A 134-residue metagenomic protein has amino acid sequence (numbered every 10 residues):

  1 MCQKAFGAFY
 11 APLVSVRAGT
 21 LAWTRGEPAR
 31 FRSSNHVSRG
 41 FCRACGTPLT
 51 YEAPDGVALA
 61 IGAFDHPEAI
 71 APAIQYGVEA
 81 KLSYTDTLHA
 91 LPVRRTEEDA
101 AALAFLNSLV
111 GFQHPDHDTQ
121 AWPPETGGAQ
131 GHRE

Functional and structural regions predicted by a protein language model:
M1-E134: A short Gly-Trp-Pro
